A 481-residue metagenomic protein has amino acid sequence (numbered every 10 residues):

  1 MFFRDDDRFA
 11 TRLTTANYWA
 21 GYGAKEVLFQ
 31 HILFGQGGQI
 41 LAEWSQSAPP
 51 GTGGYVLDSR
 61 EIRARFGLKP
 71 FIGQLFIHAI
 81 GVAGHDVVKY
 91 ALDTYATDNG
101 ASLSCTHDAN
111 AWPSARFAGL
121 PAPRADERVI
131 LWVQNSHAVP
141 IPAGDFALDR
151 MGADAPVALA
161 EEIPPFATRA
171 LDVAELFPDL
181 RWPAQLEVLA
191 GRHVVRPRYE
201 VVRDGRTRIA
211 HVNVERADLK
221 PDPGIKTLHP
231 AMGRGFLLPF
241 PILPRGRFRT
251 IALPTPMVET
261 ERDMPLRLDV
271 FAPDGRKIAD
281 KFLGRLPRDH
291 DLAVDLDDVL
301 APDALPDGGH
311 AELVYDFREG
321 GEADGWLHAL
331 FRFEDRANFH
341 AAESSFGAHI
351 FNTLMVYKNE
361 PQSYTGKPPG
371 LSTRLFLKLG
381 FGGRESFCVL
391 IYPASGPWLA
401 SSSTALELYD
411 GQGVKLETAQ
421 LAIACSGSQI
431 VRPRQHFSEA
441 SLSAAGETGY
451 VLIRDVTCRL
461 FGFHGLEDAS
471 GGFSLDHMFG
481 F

Functional and structural regions predicted by a protein language model:
M1-F481: Gly/Pro-rich, tryptophan- and cysteine-flecked surface segments typical of secreted/extracellular proteins
